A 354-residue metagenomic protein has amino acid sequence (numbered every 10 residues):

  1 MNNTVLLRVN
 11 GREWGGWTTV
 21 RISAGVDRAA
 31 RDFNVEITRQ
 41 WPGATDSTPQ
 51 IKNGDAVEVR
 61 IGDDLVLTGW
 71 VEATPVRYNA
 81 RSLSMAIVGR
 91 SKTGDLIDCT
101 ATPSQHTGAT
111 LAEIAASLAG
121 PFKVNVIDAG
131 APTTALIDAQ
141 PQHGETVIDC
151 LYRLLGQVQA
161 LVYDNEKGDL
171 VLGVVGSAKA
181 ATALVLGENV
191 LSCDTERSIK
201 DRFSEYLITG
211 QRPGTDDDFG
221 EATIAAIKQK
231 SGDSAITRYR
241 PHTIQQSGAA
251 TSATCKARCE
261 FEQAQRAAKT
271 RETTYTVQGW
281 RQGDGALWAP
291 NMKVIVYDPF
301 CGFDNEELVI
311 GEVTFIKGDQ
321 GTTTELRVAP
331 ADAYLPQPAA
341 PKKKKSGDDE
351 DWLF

Functional and structural regions predicted by a protein language model:
M1-T100, Q159, A180, V185-T195: Assembly/oligomerization scaffold segments
N2-V9, V57, L170, E205-G210 (+1 more regions): Short polybasic amphipathic segments
G11, N34-V35, V71, G89 (+5 more regions): Amphipathic, non-transmembrane alpha-helical segments in extracytoplasmic/periplasmic proteins
V20-Q50, L191-F354: An acidic/polar, Gly/Ser/Thr-rich interaction patch typically located in mid-to-C-terminal regions of proteins
E72-A80, G176-A178, E307-D319: Short, compositionally biased
P75, S82-G94, D128-R202: Short beta-strand-centered interaction patches in the first periplasmic/extracellular domains of large envelope
S117-G130, S346-F354: Long, low-complexity intrinsically disordered regions
